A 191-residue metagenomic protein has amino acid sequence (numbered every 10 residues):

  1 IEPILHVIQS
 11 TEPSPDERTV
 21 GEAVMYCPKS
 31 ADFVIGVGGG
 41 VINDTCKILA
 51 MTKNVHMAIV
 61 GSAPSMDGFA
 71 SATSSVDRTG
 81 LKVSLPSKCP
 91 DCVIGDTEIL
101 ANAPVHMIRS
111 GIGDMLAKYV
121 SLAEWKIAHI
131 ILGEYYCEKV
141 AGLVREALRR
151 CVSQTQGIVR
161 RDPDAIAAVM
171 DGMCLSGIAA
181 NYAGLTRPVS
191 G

Functional and structural regions predicted by a protein language model:
I1-F33: ATP/NTP phosphate-donor binding region
L5-I8, I35-V37, I59-V60, I94-G95 (+1 more regions): General beta-strand structural signal in soluble alpha/beta enzymes
D16-T19, T45-I48, F69-S71: Short, conserved acidic/polar surface loops in the N-terminal third of protein domains
V20-A23, D44-T45, T79-L81: A generic local structural motif
E22, Y26, I48, G111-K118 (+4 more regions): Alpha-helical scaffold segments in soluble metabolic enzymes
C27-L49, K53-A63: A short, small-residue-rich loop immediately preceding and capping a beta-strand
K53-R149: A glycine/threonine-rich phosphate-anchoring loop and its flanking beta-alpha core in nucleotide/phosphate-binding
E138-G191: Active-site segments that bind and position negatively charged phosphate/pyrophosphate groups
